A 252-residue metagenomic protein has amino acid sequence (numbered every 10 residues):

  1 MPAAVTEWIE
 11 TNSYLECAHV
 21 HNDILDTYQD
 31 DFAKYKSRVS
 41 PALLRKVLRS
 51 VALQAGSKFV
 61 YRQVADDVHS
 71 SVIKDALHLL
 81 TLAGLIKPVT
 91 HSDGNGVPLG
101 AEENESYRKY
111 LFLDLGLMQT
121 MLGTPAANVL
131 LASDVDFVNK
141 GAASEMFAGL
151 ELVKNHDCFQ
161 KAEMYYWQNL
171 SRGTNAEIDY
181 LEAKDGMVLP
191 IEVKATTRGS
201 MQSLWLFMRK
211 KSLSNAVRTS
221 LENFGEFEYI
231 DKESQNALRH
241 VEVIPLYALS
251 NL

Functional and structural regions predicted by a protein language model:
P2-A176, E182: Accessory nucleic acid-recognition modules appended to NTPase machines
L111, Y165, I191, N215-T219: Hydrophobic/aromatic beta-strand patches that form the interior of the parallel beta-sheet core in alpha/beta enzyme
P125, S214, R218-E222, A248-L252: Intrinsically disordered, low-complexity Ser/Thr/Pro/Gly-rich regulatory segments
A148, L152, I178-T197, A216: Conserved catalytic cores of phosphodiester-cleaving nucleases, focusing on short active-site segments
D157-C158, F207-S214: Arginine/glycine-rich "motif VI" loop of SF2 helicases in the C-terminal RecA-like domain
T196-W205: Active-site-adjacent loop/helix micro-motif of nuclease/hydrolase catalytic cores
F224-L252: Domain-level recognition of nuclease-like catalytic cores that cleave nucleotide substrates
